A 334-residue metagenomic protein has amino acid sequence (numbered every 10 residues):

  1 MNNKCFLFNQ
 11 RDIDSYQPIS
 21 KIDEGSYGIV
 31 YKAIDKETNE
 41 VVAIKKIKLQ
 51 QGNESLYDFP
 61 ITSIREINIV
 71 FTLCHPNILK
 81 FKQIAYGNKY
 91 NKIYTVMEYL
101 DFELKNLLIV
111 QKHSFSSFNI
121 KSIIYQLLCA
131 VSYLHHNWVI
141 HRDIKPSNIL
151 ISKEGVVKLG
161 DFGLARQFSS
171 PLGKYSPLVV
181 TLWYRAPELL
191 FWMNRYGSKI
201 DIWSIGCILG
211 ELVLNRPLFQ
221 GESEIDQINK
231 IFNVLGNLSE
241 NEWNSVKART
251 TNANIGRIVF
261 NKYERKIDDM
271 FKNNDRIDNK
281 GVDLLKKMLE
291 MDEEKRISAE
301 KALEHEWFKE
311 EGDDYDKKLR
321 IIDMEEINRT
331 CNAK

Functional and structural regions predicted by a protein language model:
I29: Conserved N-lobe ATP-binding subsite of Hanks-type protein kinase domains, especially the beta3 VAIK lysine
K46-C74: Conserved N-lobe beta3->alphaC-helix segment of eukaryotic protein kinase catalytic domains
C74-Q83: Conserved HxN/HPN-centered segment at the entrance to the catalytic loop of eukaryotic protein kinase-like domains
Y90-E103: Conserved short submotifs of the Hanks-type protein kinase catalytic core that shape the nucleotide-binding pocket
I123-I124: Activation segment signature within eukaryotic-like protein kinase domains
L238-K286: C-terminal lobe substrate-recognition/regulatory segment of protein kinase catalytic domains
D313-K334: C-terminal intrinsically disordered, low-complexity extensions immediately downstream of enzyme catalytic cores
